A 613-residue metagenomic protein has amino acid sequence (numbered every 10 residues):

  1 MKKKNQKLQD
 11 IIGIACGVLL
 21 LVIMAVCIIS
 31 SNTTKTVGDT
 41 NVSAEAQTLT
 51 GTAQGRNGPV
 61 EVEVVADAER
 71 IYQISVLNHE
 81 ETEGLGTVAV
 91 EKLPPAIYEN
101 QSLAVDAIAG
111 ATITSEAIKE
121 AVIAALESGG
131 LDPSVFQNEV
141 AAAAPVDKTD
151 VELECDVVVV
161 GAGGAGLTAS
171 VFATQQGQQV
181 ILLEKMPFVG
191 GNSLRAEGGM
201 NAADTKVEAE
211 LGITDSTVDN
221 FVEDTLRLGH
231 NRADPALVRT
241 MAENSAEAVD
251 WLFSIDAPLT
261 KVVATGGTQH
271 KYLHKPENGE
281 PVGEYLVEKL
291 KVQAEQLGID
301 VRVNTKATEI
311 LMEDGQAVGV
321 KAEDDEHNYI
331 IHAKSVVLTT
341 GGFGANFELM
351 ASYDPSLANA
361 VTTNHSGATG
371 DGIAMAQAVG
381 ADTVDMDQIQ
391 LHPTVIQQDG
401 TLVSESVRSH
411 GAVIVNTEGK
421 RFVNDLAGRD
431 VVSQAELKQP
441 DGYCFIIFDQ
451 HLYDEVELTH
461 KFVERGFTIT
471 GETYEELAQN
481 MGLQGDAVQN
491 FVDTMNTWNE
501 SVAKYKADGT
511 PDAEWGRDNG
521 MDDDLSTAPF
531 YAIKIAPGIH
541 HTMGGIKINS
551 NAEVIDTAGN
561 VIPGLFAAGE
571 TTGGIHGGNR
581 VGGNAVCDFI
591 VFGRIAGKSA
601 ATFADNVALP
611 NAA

Functional and structural regions predicted by a protein language model:
V37-A141: Active-site- and interface-proximal helix/loop "cap" or "latch" segments in soluble metabolic and energy-transducing
V146-A165, I181: Beta1/beta-strand and adjacent pyrophosphate-binding region of the FAD-binding site in flavoprotein oxidoreductases
E152-C155, D325-S335, V561-I562: Core beta-strand elements of the Rossmann-like FAD/NAD(P) dinucleotide-binding domain in flavoenzyme oxidoreductases
Q179, F188, N192-D300, N304-K306 (+3 more regions): Conserved N-terminal/central alpha/beta ligand/cofactor-binding core
N278-K334, I373, Q377-V379: Helical element adjacent to the flavin cofactor pocket in flavoenzyme catalytic cores
E309, N490-N579: A glycine-rich dinucleotide-binding beta-alpha-beta segment and adjacent secondary-structure elements that constitute
D324, I331-I396, F592-I595: Glycine-rich loop(s) and the adjacent beta-strand/alpha-helix scaffold that form part
I373-M375, A381-D486: An anion/pyrophosphate-binding glycine-rich loop and adjacent beta-alpha core in soluble alpha-beta enzymes
